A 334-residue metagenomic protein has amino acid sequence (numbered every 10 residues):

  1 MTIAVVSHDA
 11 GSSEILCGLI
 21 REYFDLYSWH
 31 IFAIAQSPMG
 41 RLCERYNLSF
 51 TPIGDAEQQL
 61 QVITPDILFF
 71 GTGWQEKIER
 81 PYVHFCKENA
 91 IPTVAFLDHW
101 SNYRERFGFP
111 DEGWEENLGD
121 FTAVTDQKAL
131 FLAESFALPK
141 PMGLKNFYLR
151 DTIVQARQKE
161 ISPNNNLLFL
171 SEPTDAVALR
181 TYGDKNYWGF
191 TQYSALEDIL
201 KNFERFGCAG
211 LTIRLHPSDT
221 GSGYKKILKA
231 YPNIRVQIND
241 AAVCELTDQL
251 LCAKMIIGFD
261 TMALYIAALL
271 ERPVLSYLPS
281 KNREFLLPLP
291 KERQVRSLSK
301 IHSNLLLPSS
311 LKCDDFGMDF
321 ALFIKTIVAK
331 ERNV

Functional and structural regions predicted by a protein language model:
A4-Q155, E172, E245-D248, G258 (+1 more regions): Active-site and donor-binding regions of nucleotide-sugar-utilizing enzymes
E14-L16, E22, V154, K159-I227: Conserved catalytic-core segment of nucleotide-activated headgroup transferases in glycan assembly
F32-S49, E197-A242: Catalytic donor nucleotide-activated moiety binding site of glycosyltransferases and closely related
F50-D55, V236-A241, K291-N304: Short acidic-hydrophobic, aromatic-tinged amphipathic segments that line or gate anion-handling sites
I53-V62, R214-Y265, L269-L270: Donor nucleotide-activated moiety binding/catalytic core segment of transferases that use nucleotide-activated donors
P65, L97-H99, K145-F147, L167-T181 (+2 more regions): Short loop/turn segments at strand-loop or loop-helix junctions that form parts of catalytic or ligand-binding pockets
G119, M262-D315: Catalytic binding pocket for nucleotide-activated donors in carbohydrate/polymer assembly enzymes
S303-V334: C-terminal amphipathic helix plus adjacent low-complexity, charged tail appended to glycosyltransferase catalytic
